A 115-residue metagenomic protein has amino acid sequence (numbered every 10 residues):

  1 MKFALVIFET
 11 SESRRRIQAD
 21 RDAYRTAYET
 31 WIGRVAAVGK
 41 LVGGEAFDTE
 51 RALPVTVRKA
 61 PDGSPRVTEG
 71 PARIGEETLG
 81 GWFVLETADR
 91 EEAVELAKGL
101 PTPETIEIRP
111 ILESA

Functional and structural regions predicted by a protein language model:
M1-A115: Conserved, structured core segments of small domains
